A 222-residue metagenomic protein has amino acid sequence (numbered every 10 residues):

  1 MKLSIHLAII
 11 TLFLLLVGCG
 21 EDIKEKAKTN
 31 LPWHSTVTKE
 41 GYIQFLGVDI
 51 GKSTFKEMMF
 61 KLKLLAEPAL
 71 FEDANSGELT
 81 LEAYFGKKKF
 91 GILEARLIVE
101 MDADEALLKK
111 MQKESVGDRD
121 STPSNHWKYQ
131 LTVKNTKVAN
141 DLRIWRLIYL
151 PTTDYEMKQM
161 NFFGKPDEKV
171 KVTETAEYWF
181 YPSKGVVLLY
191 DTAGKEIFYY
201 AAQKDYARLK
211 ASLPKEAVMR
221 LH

Functional and structural regions predicted by a protein language model:
K2-I10: Sec-dependent signal peptide recognition, specifically the positively charged N-region followed immediately by
L15-G18: C-terminal motif of bacterial Sec signal peptides marking the signal peptidase cleavage site
G20-D22: Bacterial signal peptide processing site
A27-F45: Post-signal peptide N-terminal segment of mature Sec-exported envelope proteins
K28-L31, F55-H222: A cross-family detector of function-defining hotspots
Y42-D49, W145-I148: Short, recurring structural edge motifs at helix starts
